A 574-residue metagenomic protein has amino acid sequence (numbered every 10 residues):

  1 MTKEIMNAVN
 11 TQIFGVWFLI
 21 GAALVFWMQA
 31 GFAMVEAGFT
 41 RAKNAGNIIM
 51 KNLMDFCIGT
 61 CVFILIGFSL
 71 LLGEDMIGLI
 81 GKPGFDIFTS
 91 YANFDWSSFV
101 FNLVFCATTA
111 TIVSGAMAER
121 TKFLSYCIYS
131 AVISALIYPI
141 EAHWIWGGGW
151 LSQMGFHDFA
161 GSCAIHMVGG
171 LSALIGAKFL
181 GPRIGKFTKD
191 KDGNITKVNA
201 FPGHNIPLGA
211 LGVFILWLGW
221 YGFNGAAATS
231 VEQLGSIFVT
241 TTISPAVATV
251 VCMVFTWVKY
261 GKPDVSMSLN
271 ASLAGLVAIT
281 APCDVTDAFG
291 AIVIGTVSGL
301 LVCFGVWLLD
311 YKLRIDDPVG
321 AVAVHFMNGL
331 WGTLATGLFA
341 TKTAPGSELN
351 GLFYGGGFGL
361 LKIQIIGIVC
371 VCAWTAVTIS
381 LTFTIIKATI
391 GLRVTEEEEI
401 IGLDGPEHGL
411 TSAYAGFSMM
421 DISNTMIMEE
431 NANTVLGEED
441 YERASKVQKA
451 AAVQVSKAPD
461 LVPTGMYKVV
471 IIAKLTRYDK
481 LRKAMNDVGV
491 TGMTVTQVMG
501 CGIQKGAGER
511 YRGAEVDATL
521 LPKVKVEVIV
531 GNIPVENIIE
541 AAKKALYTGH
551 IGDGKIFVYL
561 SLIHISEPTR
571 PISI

Functional and structural regions predicted by a protein language model:
T2-K457: Glycine- and aromatic-enriched membrane alpha-helices
N44, F326, L475-Y478, Q497-G502 (+1 more regions): Short, ordered loop/turn segments at secondary-structure junctions
V469, T476, N486-V488: N-terminal, polar/charged subdomain of small-to-medium soluble alpha/beta proteins
K474-Y478, G531-V535: Helix N-cap motif at beta-to-alpha junctions
R482-N486, I538-A545: Short amphipathic alpha-helices in soluble, non-transmembrane regions that often serve as interface/regulatory elements
R512-G531: Short, structured active-site "lid" loops
A541-L562: C-terminal structural segments of small proteins and small subunits
I563-E567, P571-I574: Single conserved hydrophobic/aromatic residue that forms the stacking wall/gate of nucleotide- or nucleobase-binding
